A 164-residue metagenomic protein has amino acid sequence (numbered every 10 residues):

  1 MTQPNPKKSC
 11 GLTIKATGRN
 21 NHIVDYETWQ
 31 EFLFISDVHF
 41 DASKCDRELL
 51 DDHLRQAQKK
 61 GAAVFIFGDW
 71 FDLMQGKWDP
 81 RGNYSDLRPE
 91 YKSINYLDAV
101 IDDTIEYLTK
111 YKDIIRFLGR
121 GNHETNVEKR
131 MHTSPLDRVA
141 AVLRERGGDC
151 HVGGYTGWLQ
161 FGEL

Functional and structural regions predicted by a protein language model:
T2-K7, R19-I35, F40-G153: Core catalytic region of metal-dependent phosphoesterases/phosphodiesterases, especially metallo-beta-lactamase-like
G11-T13, T17: Acidic, low-complexity intrinsically disordered tails
G154-W158: Short, acidic/polar N-cap/turn motifs at the starts of alpha helices
L159-L164: Short, intrinsically disordered, charge-balanced linker/junction segments flanking boundaries in proteins
